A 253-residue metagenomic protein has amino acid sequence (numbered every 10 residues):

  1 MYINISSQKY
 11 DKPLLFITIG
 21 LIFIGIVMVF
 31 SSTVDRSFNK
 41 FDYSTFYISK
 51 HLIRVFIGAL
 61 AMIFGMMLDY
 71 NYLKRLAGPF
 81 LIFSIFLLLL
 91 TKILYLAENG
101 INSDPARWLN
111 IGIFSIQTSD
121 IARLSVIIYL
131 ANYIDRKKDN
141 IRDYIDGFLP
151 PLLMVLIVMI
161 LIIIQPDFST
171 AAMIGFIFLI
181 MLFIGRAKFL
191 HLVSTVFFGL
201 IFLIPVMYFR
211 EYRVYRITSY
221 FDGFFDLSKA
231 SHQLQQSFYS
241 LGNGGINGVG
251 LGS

Functional and structural regions predicted by a protein language model:
M1-F16, L21, V27-Q165: Membrane-helix boundary/helix-loop-helix interface segments in multi-pass membrane proteins
M28, D135, I184, D222-F225 (+1 more regions): Signal for well-folded cores of large energy- and translation-related assemblies
V29, M62, M173, F189-L190 (+2 more regions): Short, electropositive, low-hydrophobicity segments enriched in small/polar residues
L60, G78-I85, I145-L161, F168-Y208: Hydrophobic alpha-helical segments of polytopic membrane proteins
N71-K74, I128, N132, T170 (+3 more regions): Short helix-terminus and kink motifs of transmembrane alpha helices, predominantly at the cytoplasmic interface
N99-W108, H191-S253: Hydrophobic, glycine- and aromatic-enriched re-entrant/interface helices and adjoining loop segments
I162-Q165, S169, G223-L227: Conserved phosphate/pyrophosphate-binding and hydrolysis machinery centered on Walker-type P-loop NTPases, extending
